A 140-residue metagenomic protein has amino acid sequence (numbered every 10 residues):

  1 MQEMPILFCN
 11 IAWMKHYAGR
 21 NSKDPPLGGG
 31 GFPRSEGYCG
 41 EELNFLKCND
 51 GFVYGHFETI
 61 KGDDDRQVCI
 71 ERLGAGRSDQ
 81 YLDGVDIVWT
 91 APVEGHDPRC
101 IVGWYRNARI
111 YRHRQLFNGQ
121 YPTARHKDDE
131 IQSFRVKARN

Functional and structural regions predicted by a protein language model:
M1-N140: Intrinsically disordered, charged low-complexity linkers and terminal tails that flank or connect structured domains
